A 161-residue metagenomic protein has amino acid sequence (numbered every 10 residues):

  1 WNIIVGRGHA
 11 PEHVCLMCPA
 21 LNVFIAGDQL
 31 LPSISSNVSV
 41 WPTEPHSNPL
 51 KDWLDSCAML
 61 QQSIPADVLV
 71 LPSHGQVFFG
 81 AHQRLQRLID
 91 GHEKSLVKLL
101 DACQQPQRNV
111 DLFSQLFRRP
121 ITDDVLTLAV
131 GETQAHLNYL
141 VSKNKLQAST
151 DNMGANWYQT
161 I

Functional and structural regions predicted by a protein language model:
N2-L96: Metallo-beta-lactamase
V97-I161: C-terminal regulatory/interaction regions
